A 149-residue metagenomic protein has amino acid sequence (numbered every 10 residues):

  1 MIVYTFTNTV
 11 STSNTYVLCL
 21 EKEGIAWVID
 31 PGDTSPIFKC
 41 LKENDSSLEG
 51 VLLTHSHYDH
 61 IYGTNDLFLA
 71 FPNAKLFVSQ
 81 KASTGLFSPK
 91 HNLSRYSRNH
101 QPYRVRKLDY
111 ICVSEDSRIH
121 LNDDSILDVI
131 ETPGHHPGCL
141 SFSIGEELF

Functional and structural regions predicted by a protein language model:
M1-S46, Y103-F149: Catalytic core of the metallo-beta-lactamase
D33-D123: Active-site HxH/HxHxD metal-binding segment of metal-dependent hydrolases
